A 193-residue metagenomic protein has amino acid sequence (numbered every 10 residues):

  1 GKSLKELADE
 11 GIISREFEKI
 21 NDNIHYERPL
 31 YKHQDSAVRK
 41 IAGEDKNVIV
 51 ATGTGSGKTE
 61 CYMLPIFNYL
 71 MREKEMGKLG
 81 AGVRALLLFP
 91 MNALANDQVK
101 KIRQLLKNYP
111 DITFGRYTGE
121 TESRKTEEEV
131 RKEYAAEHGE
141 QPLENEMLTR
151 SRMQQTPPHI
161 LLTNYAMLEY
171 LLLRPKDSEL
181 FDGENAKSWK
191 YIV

Functional and structural regions predicted by a protein language model:
G1-V193: N-terminal helicase ATP-binding lobe
